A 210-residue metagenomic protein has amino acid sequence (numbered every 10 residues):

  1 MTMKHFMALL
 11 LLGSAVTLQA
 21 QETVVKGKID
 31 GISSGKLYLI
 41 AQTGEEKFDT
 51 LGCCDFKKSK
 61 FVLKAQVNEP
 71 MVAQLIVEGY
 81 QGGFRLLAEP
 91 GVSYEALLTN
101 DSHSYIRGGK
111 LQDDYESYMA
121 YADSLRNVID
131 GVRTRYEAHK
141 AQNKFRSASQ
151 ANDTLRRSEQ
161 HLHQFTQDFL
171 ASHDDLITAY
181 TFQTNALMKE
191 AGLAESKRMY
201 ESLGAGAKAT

Functional and structural regions predicted by a protein language model:
M1-G27: Bacterial Sec-dependent N-terminal signal peptides
Q21-Q164: A non-transmembrane, solvent-exposed segment enriched in polar/low-complexity residues
G109, D175-L176, G206-T210: Serine-centered coil/turn micro-motif
R156-H173, A191-R198: Amphipathic alpha-helical coiled-coil segments
S172-N185: Amphipathic alpha-helical repeat scaffolds of TPR domains
A186-E190: Short coil/turn linking the two alpha-helices of tandem helical-hairpin repeats
L193-T210: N-proximal helix/coil linker or "cap" segments that precede and/or mark the start of modular domains
